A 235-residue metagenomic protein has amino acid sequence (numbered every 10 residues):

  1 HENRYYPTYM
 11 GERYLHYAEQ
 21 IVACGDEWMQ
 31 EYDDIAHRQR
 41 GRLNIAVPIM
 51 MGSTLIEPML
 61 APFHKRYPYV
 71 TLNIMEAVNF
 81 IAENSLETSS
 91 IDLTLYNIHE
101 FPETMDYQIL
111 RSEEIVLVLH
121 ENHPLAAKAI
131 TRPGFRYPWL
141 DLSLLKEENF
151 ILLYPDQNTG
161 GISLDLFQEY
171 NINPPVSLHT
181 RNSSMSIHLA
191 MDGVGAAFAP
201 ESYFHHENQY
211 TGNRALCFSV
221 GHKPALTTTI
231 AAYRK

Functional and structural regions predicted by a protein language model:
Y6-H37: Alpha-helical "hinge/linker" immediately C-terminal to small N-terminal DNA-binding modules
R40-E103, T180: Central regulatory/effector-binding core of bacterial HTH transcription factors
R42-A46, T94, I151, A197 (+1 more regions): Short, well-ordered beta-strand segments
A61, A129-G134, L226-K235: Extended ligand-binding regions for polar small-molecule ligands
R66, A77-E147: Acidic, Gly/Pro-rich loop/turn segments at junctions of secondary structure
L86-Y96, I115, I172, M185 (+1 more regions): Alpha-to-beta junction loops
E103-I109, E113, S184-K235: Beta-alpha-beta core module
P133-L142, E148-Y170: Secondary-structure junction motif
